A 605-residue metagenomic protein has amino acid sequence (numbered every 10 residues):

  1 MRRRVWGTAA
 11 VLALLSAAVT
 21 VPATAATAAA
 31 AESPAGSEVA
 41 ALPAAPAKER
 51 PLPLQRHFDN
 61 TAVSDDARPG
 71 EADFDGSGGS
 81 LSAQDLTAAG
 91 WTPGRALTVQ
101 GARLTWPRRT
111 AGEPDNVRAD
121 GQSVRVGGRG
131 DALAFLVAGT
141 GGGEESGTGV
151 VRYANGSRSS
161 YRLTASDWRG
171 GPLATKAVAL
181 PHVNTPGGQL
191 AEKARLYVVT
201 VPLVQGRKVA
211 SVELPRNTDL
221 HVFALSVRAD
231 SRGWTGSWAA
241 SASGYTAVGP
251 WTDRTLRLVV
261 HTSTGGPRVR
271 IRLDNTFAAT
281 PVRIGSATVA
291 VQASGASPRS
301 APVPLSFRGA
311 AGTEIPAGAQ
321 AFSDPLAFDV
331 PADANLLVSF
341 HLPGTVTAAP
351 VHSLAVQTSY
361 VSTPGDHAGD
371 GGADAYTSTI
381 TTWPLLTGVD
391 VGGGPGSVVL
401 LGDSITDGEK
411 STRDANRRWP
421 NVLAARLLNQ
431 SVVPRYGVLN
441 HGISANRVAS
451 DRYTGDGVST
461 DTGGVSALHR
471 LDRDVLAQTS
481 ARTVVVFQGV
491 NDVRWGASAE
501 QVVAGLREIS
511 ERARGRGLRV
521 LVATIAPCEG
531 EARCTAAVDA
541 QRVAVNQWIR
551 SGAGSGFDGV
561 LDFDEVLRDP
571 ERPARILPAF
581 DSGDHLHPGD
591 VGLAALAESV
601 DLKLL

Functional and structural regions predicted by a protein language model:
R2-A9, T20-S243, P250: N-terminal/edge-of-domain interface segments
A28-A30, G36, A40-S82, L86-A88 (+6 more regions): N-terminal secretory targeting modules
T140-G142, W168, G344-T345, S404-G408 (+6 more regions): Solvent-exposed loop/turn segments at secondary-structure junctions within structured extracellular/periplasmic domains
R270, S397-G402, T406-D407, Y436-G442 (+5 more regions): Structural recognition of the beta-strand scaffold that forms the well-ordered cores of secreted hydrolase catalytic
A290, A368, A373-Y376, T387 (+2 more regions): Conserved SGNH/GDSL esterase-like catalytic core that processes O-acyl groups on lipids and polysaccharides
R417, N421, A425, H469 (+10 more regions): Solvent-exposed, polar/charged alpha-helical surfaces in well-ordered, non-transmembrane soluble domains, broadly
T454-S459, A526-L605: Catalytic His-Asp segment of secreted/periplasmic serine-dependent ester chemistry enzymes
F487-R494, I509-V543: Active-site segments of SGNH/GDSL-like serine hydrolases that catalyze O-acetyl group transfer/hydrolysis on lipids
